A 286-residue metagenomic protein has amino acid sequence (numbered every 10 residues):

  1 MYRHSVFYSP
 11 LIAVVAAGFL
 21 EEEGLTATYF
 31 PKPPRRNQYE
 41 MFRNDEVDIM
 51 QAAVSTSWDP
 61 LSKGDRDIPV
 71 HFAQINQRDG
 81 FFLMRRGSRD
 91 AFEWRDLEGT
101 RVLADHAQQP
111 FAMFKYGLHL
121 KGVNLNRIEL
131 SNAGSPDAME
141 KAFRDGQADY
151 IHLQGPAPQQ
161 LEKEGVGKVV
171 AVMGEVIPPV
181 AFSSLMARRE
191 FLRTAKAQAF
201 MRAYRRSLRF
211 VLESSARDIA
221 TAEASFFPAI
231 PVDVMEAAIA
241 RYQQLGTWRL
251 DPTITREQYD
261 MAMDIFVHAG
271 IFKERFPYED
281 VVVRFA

Functional and structural regions predicted by a protein language model:
M1, I75-R85, E162, V166-E190 (+3 more regions): Periplasmic-binding protein-like
M1-N124, L130-P136, A142, D149-G155 (+2 more regions): Short, glycine-/small- and polar/acidic-enriched structural segments that line small-molecule recognition paths
A16, E21, L61, H119 (+4 more regions): Short polybasic/polar patches that bind polyanions
E23, P69-V70, I219-T221, D251 (+1 more regions): Short, hydrophobic secondary-structure boundary micro-motifs
D137-F226: Pocket-lining segment of extracytoplasmic ligand-binding domains
R193-I271: Secondary-structure end/capping motifs
M263-A286: Conserved C-terminal helix/tail region of periplasmic/extracytoplasmic solute-binding proteins
